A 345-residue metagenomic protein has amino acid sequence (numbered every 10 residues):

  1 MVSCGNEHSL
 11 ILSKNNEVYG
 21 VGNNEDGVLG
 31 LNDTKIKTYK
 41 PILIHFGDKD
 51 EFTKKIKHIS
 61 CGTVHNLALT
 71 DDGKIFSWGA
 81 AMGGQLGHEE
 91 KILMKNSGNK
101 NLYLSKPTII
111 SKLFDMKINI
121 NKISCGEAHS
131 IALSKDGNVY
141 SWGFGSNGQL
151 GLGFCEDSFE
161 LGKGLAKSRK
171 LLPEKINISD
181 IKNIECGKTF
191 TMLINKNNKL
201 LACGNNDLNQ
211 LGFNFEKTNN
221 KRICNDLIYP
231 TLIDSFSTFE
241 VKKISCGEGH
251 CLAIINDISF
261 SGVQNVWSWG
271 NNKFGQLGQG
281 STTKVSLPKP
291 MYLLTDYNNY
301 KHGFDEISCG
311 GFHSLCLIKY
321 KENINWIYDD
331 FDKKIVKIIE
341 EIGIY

Functional and structural regions predicted by a protein language model:
M1-Y345: Eukaryote-biased RCC1-like beta-propeller repeat architecture
